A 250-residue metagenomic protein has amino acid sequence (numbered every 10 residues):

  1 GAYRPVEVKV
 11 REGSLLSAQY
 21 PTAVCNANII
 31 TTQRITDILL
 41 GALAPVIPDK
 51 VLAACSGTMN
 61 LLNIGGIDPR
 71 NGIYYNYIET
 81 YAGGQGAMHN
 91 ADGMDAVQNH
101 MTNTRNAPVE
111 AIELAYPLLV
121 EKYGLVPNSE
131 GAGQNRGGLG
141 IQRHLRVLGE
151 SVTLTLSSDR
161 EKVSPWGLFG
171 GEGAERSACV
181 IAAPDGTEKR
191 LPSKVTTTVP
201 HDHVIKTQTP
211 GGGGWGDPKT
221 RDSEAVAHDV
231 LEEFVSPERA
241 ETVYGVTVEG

Functional and structural regions predicted by a protein language model:
G1-G250: Glycine/proline-enriched, intrinsically flexible loops and inter-domain linkers
